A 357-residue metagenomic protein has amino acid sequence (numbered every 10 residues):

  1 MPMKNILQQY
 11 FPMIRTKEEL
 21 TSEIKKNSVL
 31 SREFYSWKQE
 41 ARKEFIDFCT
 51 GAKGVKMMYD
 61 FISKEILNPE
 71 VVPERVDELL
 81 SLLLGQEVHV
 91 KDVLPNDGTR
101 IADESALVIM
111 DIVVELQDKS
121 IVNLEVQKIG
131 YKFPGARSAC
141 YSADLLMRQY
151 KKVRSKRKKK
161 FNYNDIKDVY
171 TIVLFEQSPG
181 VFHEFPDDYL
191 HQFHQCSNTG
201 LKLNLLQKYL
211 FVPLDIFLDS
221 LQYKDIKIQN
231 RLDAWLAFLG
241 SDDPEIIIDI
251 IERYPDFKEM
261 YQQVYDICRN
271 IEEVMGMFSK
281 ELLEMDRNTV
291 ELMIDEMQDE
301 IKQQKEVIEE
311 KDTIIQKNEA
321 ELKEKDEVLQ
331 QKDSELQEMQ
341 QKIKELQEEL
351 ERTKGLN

Functional and structural regions predicted by a protein language model:
M1-K208: Accessory alpha/beta interaction modules
K4-K53, V122-Q127, A237-N357: Short, charged alpha-helical interaction segments and adjacent helix-coil junctions
Y59-L67, R157, L218-K224, I246-I250 (+2 more regions): Short hinge/gating elements
D60, E74-D77, A136, I166-V169 (+4 more regions): Non-catalytic, well-ordered alpha-helical scaffold segments
T99-A106, L221-Y223, E259-M260: Short, solvent-exposed polar/charged micro-motifs at secondary-structure junctions
V173-L174, F211-P213, F238: Conserved beta-strand segments of the P-loop GTPase G domain that flank and frequently precede/overlap
H183-F185, L221-I226, G276-M277: Short conserved micro-motifs at the rims of enzyme active sites and ligand-binding pockets
N198-Q229, D233: Extended serine/threonine-enriched, polar tracts that run as long, contiguous segments within proteins
